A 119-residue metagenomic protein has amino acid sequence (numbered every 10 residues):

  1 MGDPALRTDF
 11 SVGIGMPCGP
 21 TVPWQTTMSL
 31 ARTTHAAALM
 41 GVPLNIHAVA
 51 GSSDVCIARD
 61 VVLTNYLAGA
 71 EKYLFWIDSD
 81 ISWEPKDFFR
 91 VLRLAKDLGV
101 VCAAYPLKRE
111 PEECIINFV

Functional and structural regions predicted by a protein language model:
M1-S53: N-proximal low-complexity "stem/linker" segments adjacent to membrane-targeting elements
T26, A58, D87-F88: Residues at alpha-helix caps and immediate loop-helix transition turns in enzyme cores, especially N- and C-cap
S29-R32, V61, R90: Alpha-helical elements of Rossmann-like donor-binding domains used by nucleotide-donor carbohydrate transfer enzymes
S53-A58, W83: A short, glycine-/small-residue-rich helix N-cap motif at loop->alpha-helix starts within glycosyltransferase
D60-Y73: Active-site nucleotide-sugar/metal-binding loop of Leloir-type enzymes
A70-S82: Short beta-strand-to-loop acidic/aromatic patch adjacent to the donor-nucleotide binding site
E84-V119: Conserved catalytic core of nucleotide-sugar-dependent glycosyltransferases
